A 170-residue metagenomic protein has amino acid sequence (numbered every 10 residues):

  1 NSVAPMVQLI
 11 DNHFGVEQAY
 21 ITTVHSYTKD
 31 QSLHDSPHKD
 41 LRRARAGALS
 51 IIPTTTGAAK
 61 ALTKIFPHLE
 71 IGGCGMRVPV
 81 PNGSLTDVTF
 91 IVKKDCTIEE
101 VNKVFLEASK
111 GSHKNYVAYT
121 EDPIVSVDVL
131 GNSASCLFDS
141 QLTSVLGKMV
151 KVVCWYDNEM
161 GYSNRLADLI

Functional and structural regions predicted by a protein language model:
N1, D95-C96, M160-G161: A generic structural signal for alpha-helix starts
N1-F14: Alpha-helical support elements that line or immediately flank enzyme active sites and cofactor-binding pockets
E17-V150: C-terminal substrate-binding/catalytic lobe of Rossmann-fold NAD(P)-dependent oxidoreductases
R77-P81, W155-Y162: Glycine-rich phosphate/pyrophosphate-binding beta-alpha loops
N164-I170: Internal hydrophobic alpha-helix adjacent to the cofactor/substrate pocket in enzyme cavities
